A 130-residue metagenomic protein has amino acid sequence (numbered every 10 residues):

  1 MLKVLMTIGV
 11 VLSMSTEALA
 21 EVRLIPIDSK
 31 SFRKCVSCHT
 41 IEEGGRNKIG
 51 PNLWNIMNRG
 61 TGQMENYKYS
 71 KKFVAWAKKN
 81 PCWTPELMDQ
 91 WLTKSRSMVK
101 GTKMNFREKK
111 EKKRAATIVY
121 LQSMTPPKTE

Functional and structural regions predicted by a protein language model:
V4-M14: Sec-dependent N-terminal signal peptides
S13-F32, E43, K128: Electrostatic cytochrome c docking/interface patches
R23, I27-K30, G45, K79-W83 (+1 more regions): Extracytoplasmic/periplasmic, Sec-exported soluble proteins
F32-I41, T117: The canonical Cys-X-X-Cys-His
E43-C82: Gly/Gly-Pro-rich "capping" loops immediately C-terminal to redox-active cysteine motifs in periplasmic/lumenal
C82-E130: C-terminal capping alpha-helices of c-type cytochrome domains
